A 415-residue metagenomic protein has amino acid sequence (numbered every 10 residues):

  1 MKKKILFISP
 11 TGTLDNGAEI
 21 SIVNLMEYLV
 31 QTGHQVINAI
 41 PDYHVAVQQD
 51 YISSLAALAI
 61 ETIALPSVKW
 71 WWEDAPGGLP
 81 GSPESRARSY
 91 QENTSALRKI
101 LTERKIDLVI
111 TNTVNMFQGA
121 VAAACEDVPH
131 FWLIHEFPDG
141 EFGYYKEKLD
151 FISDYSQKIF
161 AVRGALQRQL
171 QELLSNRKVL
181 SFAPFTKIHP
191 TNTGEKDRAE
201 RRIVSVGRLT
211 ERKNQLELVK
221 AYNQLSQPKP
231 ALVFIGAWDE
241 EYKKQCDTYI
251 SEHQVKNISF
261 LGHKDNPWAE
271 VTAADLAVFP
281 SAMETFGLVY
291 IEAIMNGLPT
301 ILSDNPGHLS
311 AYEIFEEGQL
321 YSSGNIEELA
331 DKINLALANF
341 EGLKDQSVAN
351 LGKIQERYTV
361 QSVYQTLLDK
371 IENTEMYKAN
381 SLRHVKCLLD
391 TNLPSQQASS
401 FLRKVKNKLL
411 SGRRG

Functional and structural regions predicted by a protein language model:
E19-N24, R201-V204, R208-Q224, E241 (+1 more regions): A conserved mid-protein helix/loop that constitutes part of the nucleotide-sugar donor-binding site
A39-V47, V206, A231-K244, F260: Glycosyltransferase donor-sugar binding loop
I63, D154-T191: Donor nucleotide-sugar binding/catalytic pocket of nucleotide-sugar-dependent glycosyltransferases
K244-G262: Nucleotide-activated donor-binding/catalytic signature segment of Leloir-type glycosyltransferases, i.e., the conserved
H263, A282: Aromatic "clamp/platform" in nucleotide-sugar-dependent glycosyltransferases that forms part of the donor/acceptor
P267-W268, G287-Y290, H308-L309: Short glycine/serine-rich donor-binding loops of glycosyltransferases
P299-S303: Short hydrophobic beta-strand element within catalytic cores of glycosyltransferases and related nucleotide-activated
F315-E327, L335-F340: Conserved acidic donor-binding segment of nucleotide-sugar-dependent glycosyltransferases
